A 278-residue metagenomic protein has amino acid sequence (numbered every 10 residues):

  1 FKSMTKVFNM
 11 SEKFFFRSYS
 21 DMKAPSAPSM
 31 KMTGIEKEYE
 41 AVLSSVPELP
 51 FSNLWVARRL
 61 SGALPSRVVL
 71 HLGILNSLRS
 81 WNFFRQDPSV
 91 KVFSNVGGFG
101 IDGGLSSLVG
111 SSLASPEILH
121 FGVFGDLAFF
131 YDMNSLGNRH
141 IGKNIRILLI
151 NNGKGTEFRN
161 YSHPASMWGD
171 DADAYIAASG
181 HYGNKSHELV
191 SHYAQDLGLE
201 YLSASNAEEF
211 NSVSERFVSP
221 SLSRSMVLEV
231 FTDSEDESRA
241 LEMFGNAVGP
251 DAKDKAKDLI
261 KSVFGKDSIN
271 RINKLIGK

Functional and structural regions predicted by a protein language model:
F1-I35, R139-H140, G153: Glycine-rich, acidic loop regions that bind phosphate or pyrophosphate groups
S3-M4, R67, G198: Short, well-ordered alpha-helix to beta-strand connector turns
F8, E12, P28, M32 (+6 more regions): Generic structural signal for well-ordered, non-membrane alpha-helical segments in soluble metabolic enzymes
F15, L78, S234-D236: Glycine-rich nucleotide phosphate-binding loop and flanking beta-alpha elements of Rossmann-like dinucleotide-binding
F16-S20, L60-L64, W81-R85, R139 (+1 more regions): Alpha-helix C-terminal capping segments
R17-S45, F129, I176-H187: Extended, charge-rich low-complexity interaction segments
G34-E117: Active-site diphosphate/adenylate-binding microenvironment
F83-K278: Thiamine diphosphate
